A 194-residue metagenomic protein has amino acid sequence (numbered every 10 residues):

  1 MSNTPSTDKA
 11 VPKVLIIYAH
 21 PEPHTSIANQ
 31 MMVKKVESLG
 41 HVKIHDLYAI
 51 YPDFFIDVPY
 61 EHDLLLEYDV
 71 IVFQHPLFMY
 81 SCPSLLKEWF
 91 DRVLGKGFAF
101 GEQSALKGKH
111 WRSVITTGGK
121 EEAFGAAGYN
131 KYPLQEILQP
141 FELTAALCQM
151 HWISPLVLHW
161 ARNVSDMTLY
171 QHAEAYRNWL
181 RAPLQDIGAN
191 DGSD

Functional and structural regions predicted by a protein language model:
S2-H41, H45, Y176-R177: N-terminal beta1-alpha1 ligand-phosphate binding loop
P12, L106-H110, M150: A short helix->loop->beta-strand "cap" motif at the edges of active sites that frequently abuts
K13, V33, E37, E142-D194: Glycine-rich phosphate/pyrophosphate-binding loop and the adjoining helix
L15-I17, K43-H45, V72, R112-V114 (+1 more regions): Hydrophobic/aromatic beta-strand patches that form the interior of the parallel beta-sheet core in alpha/beta enzyme
I27-M32, P133-P140, W160: Conserved alpha-helical elements of sugar-nucleotide-dependent glycosyltransferases
H41-F55: A short beta-strand-loop structural module common to alpha/beta enzyme folds
Y51-P59, V164-T168: Structural motif
P59-E142: Helix-loop-strand module that forms the ligand-binding subsite of alpha/beta enzymes
